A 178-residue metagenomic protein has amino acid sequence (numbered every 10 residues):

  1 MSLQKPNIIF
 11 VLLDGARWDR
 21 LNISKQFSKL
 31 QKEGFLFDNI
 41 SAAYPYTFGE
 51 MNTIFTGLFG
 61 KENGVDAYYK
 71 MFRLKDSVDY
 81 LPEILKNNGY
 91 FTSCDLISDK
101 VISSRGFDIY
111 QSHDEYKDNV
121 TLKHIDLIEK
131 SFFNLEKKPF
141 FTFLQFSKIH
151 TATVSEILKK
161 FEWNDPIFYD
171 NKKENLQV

Functional and structural regions predicted by a protein language model:
M1-V178: Catalytic domains that recognize anionic headgroups
